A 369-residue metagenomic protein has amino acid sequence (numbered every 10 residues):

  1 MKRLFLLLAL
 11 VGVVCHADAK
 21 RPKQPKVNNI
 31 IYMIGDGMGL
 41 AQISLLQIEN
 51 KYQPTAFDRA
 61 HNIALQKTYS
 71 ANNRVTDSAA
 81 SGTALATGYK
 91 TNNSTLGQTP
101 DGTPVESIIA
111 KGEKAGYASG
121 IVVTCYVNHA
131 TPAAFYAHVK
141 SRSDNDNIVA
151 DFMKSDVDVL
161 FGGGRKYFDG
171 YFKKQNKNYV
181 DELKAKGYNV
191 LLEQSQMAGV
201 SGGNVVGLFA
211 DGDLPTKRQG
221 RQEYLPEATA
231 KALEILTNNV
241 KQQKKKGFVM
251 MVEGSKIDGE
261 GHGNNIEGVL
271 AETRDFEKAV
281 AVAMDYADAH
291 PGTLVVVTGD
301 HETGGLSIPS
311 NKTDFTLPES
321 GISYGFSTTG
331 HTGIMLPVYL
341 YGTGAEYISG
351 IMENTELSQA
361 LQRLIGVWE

Functional and structural regions predicted by a protein language model:
M1-L4: Positively charged n-region of N-terminal signal peptides that target proteins for export
L8-A17: Hydrophobic h-region of N-terminal signal peptides that target proteins for export in Gram-negative bacteria
K20-R165, D169-M197, G203, E277 (+1 more regions): N-terminal catalytic scaffold of extracellular/periplasmic and nuclease hydrolases that process anionic headgroups
Y32, F161, G207-F209, V249-E253 (+1 more regions): Structural motif
L85-N93, V206-K217, D258-G263, Y339-Y341: Gly-rich Lys/Arg/Thr-decorated short loops/hinges at beta-loop-alpha junctions or inter-strand turns that position
A130-F135, D211-K217, T237, Q243-G247 (+1 more regions): Active-site His/acidic residue clusters
E193, M197-L208, A228-S255: Active-site regions of oxyanion-processing enzymes, predominantly non-cytosolic
E260, N265-K312: Extended C-terminal subregions enriched in glycine
